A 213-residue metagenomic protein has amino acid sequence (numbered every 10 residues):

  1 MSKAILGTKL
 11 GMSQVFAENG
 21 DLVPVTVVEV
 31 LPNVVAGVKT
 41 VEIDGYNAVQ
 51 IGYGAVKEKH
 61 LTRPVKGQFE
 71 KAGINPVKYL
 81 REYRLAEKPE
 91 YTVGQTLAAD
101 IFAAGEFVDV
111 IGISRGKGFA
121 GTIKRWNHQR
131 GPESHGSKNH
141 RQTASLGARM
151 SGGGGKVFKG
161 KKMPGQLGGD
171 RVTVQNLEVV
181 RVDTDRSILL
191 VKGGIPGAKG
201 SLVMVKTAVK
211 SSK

Functional and structural regions predicted by a protein language model:
M1-K213: Extended basic (Lys/Arg/His-rich) segments that typically form rRNA-contacting surfaces in ribosomal proteins
